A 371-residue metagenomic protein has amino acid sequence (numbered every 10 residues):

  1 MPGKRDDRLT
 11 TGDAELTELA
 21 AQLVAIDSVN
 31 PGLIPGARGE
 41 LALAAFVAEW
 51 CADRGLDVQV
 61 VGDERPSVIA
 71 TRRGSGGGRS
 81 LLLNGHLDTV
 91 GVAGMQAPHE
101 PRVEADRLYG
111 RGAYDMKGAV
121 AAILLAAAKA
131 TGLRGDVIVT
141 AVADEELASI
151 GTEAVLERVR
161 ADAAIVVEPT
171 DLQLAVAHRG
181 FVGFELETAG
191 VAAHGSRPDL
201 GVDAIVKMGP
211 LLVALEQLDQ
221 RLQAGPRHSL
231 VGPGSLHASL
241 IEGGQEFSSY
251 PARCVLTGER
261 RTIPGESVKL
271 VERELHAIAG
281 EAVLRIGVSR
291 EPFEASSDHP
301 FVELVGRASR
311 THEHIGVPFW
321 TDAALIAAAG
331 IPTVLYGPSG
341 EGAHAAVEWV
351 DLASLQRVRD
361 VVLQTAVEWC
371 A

Functional and structural regions predicted by a protein language model:
P2-K4, D53, G91, V176 (+1 more regions): Metal-dependent amide/peptide-bond hydrolase catalytic core, centered on the "pita-bread" metallohydrolase fold
R5-R111, G132-L133, L363: Acidic/His- and Gly-rich active-site-bordering loop/insert found across diverse amide/peptide-bond hydrolases
A52-L56, D63-E64, G76-G78, K129-G135 (+4 more regions): Short glycine/proline-enriched coil/turn segments at helix->beta-strand junctions
N84-G85, T140-V142, I165-E168, E187-A189 (+1 more regions): Short beta-strand segments
D106-A122, H194, D322: Glycine/serine-rich anion-binding loops at beta->alpha junctions that coordinate negatively charged ligand groups
M116-G183, C370-A371: Acidic/histidine-rich catalytic neighborhood of metal-dependent amide-processing enzymes
